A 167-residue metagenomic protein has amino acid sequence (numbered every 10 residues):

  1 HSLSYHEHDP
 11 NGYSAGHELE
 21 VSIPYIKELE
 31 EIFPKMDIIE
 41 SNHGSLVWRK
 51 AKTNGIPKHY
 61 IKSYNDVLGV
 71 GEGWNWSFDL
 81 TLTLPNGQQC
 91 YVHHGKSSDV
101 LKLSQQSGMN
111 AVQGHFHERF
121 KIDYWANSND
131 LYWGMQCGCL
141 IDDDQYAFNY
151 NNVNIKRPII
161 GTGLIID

Functional and structural regions predicted by a protein language model:
H1-V70: Core catalytic region of metal-dependent phosphoesterases/phosphodiesterases, especially metallo-beta-lactamase-like
H8-Y13, L82-Q89: Short, basic, glycine/proline-bearing loop/turn elements
P34-M36, F78, Q88, G161: Generic beta-strand structural signal
M36, E72-N75, C90, Y132: Short, conserved active-site loop motifs that form the nucleotide-linked donor/cofactor pocket
I39-S41, S77-D79, H93-G95, C137: Conserved beta-strand termini and adjacent loop/short-helix elements that scaffold enzyme active sites in alpha/beta
Y64-N75, F148-R157: Short, solvent-exposed secondary-structure boundary motifs
V67-P85, D99: Short acidic low-complexity segments
G87-D167: Conserved beta-sheet core of the metallophosphoesterase superfamily
